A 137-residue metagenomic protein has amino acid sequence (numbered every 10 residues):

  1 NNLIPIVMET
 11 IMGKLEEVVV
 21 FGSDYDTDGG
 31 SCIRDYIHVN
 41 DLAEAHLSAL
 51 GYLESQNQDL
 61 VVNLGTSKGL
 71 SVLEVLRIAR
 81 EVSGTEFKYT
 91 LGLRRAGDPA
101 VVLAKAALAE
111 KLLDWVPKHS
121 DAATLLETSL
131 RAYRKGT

Functional and structural regions predicted by a protein language model:
N1: Conserved P-loop NTPase catalytic core
I4-T137: C-terminal substrate-binding subdomain of Rossmann-fold SDR/epimerase-dehydratase oxidoreductases
